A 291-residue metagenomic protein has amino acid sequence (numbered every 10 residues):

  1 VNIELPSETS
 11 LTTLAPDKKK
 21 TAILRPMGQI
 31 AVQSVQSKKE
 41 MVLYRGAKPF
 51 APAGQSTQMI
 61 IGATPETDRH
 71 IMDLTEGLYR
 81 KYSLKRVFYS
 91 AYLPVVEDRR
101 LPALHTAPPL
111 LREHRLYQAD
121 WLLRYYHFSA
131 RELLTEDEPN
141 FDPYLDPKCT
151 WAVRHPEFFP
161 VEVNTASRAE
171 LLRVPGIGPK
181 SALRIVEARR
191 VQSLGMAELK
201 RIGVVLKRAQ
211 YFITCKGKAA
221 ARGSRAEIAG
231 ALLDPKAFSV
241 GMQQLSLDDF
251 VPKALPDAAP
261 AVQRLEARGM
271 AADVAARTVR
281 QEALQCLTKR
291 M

Functional and structural regions predicted by a protein language model:
V1-L133: Conserved AdoMet/S-adenosylmethionine-binding subsite of the radical SAM
H105-P108, L122-P160: Alpha-helical ds-nucleic-acid-binding substructure associated with the helix-hairpin-helix region of base-excision DNA
N140-E170, M196-M291: C-terminal extensions
A188-R189: Residue-level signature of tetratricopeptide-repeat
